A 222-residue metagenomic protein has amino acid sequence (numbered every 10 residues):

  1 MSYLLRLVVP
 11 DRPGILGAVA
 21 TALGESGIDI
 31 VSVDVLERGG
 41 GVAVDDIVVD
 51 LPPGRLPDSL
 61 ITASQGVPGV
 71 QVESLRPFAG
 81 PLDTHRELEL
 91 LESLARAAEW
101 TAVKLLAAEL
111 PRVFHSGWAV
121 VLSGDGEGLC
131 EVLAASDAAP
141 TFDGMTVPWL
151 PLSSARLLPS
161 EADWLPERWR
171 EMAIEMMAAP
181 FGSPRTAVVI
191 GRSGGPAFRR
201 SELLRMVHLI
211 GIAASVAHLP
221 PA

Functional and structural regions predicted by a protein language model:
M1-A95: A conserved regulatory-domain signal marking ACT and ACT-like small-molecule sensing domains and adjacent regulatory
L88-L91, V103-A107, L203: Hydrophobic, well-ordered secondary-structure segments
E99-A138: Helix-loop-beta substructure at the N-terminus of cytosolic sensory domains that couple signal/ligand detection
L122-G191: GAF sensory domains
F198-A214: Amphipathic alpha-helical "output/dimerization" segments
V216-A222: Short alpha-helical interdomain "coupling" segment at the junction between an upstream regulatory sensor module
